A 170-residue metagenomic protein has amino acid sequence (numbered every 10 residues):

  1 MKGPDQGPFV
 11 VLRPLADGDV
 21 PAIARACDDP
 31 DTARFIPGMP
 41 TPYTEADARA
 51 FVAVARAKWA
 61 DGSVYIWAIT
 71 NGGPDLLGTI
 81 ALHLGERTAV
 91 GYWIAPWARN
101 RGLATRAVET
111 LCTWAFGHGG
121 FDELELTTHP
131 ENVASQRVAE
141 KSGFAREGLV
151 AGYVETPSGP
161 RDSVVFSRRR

Functional and structural regions predicted by a protein language model:
M1-D31, I66-R170: Acyl-donor (CoA/ACP) binding surface of acyl/acetyltransferases
C27, I36, W59-A60: Hydrophobic residues in alpha-helical segments
D31-V54, Y65-W67: Conserved GNAT-fold acetyl-CoA-binding loop/helix
V54-R56, Y153-V154: Short, P/G- and charge-enriched loop/turn segments at secondary-structure junctions
A55, W59, A115-H118: Hydrophobic recognition helices of helix-based DNA-binding modules
A57-G62, F144: Short loop/turn motifs at secondary-structure junctions and domain boundaries
